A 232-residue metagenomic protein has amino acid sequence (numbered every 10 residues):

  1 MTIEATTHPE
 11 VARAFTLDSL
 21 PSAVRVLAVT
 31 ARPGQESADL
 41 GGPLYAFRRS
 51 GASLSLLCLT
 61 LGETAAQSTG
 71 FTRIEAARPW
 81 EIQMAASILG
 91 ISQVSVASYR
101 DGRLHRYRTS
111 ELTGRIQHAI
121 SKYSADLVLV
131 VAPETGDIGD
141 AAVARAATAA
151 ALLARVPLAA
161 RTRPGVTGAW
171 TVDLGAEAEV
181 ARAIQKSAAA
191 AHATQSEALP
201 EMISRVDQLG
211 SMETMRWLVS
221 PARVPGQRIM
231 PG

Functional and structural regions predicted by a protein language model:
M1-V29, Q93, G102, R106-G232: Metal-dependent de-N-acetylase/amidase catalytic core
F15, S22-R73: ATP-dependent adenylation/pyrophosphate-handling site
L59, S87-R100: A conserved beta-strand->alpha-helix junction
G62, Y99, P133: Flexible loop residues that form catalytic and substrate-binding hotspots at small-molecule/glycan-binding clefts
F71-E75, L112-G114: Short, hinge-like loop/turn segments at secondary-structure boundaries
I74-L89, R145-A150: Short, solvent-exposed amphipathic alpha-helices that sit in or adjacent to ligand/effector-binding or catalytic
